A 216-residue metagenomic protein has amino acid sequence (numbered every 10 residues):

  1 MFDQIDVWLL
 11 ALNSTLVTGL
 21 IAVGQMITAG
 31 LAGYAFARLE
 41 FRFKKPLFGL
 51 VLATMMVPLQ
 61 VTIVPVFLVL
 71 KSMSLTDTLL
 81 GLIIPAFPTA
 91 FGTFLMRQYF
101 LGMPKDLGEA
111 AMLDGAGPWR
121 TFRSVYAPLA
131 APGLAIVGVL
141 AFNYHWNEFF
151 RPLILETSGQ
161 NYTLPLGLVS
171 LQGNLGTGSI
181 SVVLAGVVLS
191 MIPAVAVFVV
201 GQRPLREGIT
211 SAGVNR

Functional and structural regions predicted by a protein language model:
M1-R216: A structural signal for multi-pass alpha-helical bundles of membrane permease subunits that mediate small-molecule
